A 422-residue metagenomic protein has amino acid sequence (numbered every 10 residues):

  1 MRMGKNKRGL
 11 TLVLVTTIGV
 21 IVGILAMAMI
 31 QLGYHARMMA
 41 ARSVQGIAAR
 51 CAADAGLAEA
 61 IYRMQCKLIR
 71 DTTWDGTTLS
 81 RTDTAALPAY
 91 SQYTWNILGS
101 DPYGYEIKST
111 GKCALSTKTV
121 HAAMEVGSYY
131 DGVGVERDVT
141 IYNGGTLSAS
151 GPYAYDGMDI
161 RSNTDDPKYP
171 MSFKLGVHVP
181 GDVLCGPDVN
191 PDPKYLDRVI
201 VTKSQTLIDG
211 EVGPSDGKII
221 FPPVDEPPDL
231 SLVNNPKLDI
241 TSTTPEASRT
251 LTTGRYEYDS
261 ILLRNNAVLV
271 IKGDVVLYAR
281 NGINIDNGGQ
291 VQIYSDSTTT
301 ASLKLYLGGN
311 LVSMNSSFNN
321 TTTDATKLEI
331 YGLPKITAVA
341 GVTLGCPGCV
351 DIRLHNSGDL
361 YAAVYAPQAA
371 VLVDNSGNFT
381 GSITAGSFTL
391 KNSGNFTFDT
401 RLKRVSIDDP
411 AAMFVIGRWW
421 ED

Functional and structural regions predicted by a protein language model:
R2-R137, D408-D422: Beta-strand/loop motifs with alternating small/hydrophobic and polar/acidic residues, enriched in the first structured
E125-D422: Primarily marks folded extracellular/lumenal domains of secretory and cell-surface proteins
